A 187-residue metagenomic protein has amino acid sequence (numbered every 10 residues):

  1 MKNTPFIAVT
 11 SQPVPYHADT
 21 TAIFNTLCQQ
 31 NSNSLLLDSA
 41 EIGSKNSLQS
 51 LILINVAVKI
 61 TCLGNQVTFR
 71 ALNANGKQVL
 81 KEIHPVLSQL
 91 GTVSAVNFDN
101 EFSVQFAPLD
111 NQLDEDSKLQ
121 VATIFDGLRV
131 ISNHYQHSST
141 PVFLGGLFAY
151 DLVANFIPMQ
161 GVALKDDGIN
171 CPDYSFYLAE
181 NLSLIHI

Functional and structural regions predicted by a protein language model:
M1-I185: Signature of the chorismate-utilizing enzyme
